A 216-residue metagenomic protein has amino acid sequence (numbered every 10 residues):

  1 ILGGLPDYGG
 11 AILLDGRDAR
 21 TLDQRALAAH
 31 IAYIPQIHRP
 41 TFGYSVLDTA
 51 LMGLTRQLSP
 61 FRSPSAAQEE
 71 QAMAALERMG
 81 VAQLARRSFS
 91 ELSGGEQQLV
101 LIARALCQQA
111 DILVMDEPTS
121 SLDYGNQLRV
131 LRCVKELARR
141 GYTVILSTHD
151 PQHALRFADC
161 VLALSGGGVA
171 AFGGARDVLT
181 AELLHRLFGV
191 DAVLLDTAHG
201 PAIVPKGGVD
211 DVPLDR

Functional and structural regions predicted by a protein language model:
G10-D18, L27: Conserved ABC transporter NBD signature motif
L51, A66-L84, Q109: Conserved ABC ATPase "signature" region
S88-L92, E96: Conserved ABC ATPase signature
L113-D116: Catalytic Walker B motif of ABC-type/P-loop ATPase nucleotide-binding domains
T148-H149: H-loop/switch region of ABC-family ATPase nucleotide-binding domains
V161-G174: H-loop (His-switch) and adjacent beta-strand-loop-beta switch element of ABC-type ATPase nucleotide-binding domains
H185-R216: ABC ATPase nucleotide-binding domains
